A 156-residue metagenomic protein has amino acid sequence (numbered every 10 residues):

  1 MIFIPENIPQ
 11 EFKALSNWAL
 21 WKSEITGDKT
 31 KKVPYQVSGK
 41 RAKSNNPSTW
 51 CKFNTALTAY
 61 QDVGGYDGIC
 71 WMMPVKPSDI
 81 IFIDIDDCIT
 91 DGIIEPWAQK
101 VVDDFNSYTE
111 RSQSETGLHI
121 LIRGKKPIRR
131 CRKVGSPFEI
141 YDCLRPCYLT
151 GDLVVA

Functional and structural regions predicted by a protein language model:
M1-A156: Conserved phosphate/metal-binding and DNA-contacting active-site motifs used in DNA phosphodiester-bond processing
